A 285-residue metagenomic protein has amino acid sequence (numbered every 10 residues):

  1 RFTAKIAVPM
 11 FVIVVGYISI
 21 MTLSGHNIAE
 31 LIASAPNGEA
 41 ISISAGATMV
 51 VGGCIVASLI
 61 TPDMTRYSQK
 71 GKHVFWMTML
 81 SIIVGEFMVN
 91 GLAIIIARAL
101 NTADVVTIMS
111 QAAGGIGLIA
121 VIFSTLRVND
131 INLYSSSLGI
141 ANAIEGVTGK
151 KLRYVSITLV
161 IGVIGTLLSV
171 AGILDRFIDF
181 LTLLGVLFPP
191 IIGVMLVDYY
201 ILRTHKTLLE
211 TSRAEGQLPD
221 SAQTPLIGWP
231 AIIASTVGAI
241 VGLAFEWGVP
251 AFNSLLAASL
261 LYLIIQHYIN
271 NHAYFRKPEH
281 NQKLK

Functional and structural regions predicted by a protein language model:
R1-K5, V56-V84, L100-A103, I140-L152: Hydrophobic, small-residue-rich membrane helices and short re-entrant helix-turn-helix hairpins that build
R1-M21, A35-G38, F75-I82, F180-G193 (+1 more regions): Membrane-interface loop-to-helix entry segments
I6, I192-L261, H272-K285: C-terminal membrane-solvent junction of multi-pass transporters and transport-like membrane proteins
V8-M21, G53-C54, F75-R98, S156-S169: Selective recognition of specific alpha-helical transmembrane segments in multi-pass small-molecule
P9-S34, G46, V50-C54, A93-I95 (+1 more regions): Hydrophobic alpha-helical segments and their helix-loop junctions in multi-pass secondary transporters
M21-I32, I60, L92-V105, A112 (+4 more regions): Transmembrane helix-loop junctions in multi-pass membrane proteins
N37-A47, M109-L126, T158-V163, L174: Select transmembrane alpha-helical segments in multipass membrane proteins
N132-V160, L202: Helix-loop-helix connectors at the membrane interface of multi-pass transporters/channels
